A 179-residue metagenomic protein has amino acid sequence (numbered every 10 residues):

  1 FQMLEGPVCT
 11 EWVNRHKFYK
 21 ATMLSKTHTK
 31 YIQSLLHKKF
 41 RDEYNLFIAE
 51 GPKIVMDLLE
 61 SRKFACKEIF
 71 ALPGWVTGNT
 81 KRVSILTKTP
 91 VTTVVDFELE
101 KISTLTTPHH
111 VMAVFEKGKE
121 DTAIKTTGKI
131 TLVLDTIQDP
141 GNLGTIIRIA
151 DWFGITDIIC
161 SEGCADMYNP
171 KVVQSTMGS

Functional and structural regions predicted by a protein language model:
Y19-T77, C164-A165: Boundary-proximal intrinsically disordered activation/regulatory segments immediately upstream of a helical core
G78-K88: Short, aromatic/basic amphipathic alpha-helical patches
V91-V114: Glycine/small-residue-rich loop that forms an oxyanion/phosphate-binding "nest" at active or ligand-binding sites
T106-T126, D157, C164: Acidic/glycine-rich phosphate/pyrophosphate-binding loops and surrounding catalytic core that coordinate Mg2+
I124-S179: RNA substrate-binding interface of SAM-dependent RNA methyltransferases
